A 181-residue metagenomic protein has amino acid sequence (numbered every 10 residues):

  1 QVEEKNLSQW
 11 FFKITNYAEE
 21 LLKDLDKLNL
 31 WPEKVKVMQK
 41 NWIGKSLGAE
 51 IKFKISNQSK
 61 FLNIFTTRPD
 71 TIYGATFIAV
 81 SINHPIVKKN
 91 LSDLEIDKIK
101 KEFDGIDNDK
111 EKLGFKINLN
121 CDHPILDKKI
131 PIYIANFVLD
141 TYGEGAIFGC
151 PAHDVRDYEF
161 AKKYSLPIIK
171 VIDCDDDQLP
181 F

Functional and structural regions predicted by a protein language model:
Q1-K112, D176-F181: Conserved, charged catalytic cores of large soluble enzymes
H84-C174: Catalytic alpha/beta core of large soluble enzyme barrels
